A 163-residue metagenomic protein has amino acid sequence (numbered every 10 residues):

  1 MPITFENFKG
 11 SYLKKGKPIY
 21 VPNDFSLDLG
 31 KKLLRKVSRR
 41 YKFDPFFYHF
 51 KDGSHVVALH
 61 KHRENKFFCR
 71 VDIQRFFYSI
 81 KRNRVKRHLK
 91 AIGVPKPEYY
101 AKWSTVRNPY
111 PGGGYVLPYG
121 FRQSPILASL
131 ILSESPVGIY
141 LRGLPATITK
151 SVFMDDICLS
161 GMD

Functional and structural regions predicted by a protein language model:
I3-G10, H60-M154, C158-D163: Conserved polymerase palm-domain catalytic core
F8, G16-R70: Active-site-proximal segment of RNA-dependent polymerases
